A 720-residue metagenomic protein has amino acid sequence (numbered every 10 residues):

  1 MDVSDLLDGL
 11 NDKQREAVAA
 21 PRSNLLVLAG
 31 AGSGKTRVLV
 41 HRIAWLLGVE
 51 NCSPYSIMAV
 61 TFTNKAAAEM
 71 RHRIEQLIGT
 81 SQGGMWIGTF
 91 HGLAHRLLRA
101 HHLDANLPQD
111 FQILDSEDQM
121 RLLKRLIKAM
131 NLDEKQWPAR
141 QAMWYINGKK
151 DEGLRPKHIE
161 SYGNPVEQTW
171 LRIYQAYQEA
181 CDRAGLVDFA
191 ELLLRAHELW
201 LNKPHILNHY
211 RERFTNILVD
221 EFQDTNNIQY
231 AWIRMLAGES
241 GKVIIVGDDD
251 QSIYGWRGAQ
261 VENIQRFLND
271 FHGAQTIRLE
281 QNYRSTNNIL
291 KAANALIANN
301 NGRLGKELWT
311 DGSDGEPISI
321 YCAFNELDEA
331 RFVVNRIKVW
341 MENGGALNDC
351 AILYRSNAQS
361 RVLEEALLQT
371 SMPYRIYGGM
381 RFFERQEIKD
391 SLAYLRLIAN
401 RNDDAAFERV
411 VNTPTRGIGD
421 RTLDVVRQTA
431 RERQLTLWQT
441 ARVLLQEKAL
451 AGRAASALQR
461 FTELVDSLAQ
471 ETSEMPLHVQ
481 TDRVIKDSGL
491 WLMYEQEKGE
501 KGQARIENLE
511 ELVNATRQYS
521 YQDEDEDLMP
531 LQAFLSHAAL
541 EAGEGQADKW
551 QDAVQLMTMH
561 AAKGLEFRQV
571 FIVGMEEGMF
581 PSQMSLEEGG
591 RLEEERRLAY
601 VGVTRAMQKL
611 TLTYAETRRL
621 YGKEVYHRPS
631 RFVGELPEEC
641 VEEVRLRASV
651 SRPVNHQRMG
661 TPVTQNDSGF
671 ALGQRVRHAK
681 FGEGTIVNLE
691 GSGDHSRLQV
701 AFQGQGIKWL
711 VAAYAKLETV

Functional and structural regions predicted by a protein language model:
M1, S240, A562-M579, M584-E587 (+2 more regions): Structural signature of nuclease core domains in nucleic-acid processing machines
D2-L7, L39, A44-G48, N227-E329 (+2 more regions): Conserved RecA-like helicase ATPase core segment that couples NTP binding/hydrolysis to strand translocation
V3, D8-A19, S23-L28, V38-L39 (+8 more regions): Conserved helicase NTPase motor core
V3, L7-L10, R15-L28, Y55 (+7 more regions): Inter-lobe coupling/hinge region of RecA-like P-loop helicase motors
G34-K35: Conserved glycine(s) of the Walker
S53-N64, M85, D220, V246 (+6 more regions): Conserved RecA-like ASCE P-loop NTPase motor core of nucleic-acid helicases/translocases
S56-Y145, K150, K157-Y162, Y321 (+1 more regions): Conserved P-loop NTPase-based nucleic-acid remodeling module centered on helicase motor cores
I159, G163, A346, S360-M372 (+3 more regions): Conserved helicase C-terminal RecA-like lobe
